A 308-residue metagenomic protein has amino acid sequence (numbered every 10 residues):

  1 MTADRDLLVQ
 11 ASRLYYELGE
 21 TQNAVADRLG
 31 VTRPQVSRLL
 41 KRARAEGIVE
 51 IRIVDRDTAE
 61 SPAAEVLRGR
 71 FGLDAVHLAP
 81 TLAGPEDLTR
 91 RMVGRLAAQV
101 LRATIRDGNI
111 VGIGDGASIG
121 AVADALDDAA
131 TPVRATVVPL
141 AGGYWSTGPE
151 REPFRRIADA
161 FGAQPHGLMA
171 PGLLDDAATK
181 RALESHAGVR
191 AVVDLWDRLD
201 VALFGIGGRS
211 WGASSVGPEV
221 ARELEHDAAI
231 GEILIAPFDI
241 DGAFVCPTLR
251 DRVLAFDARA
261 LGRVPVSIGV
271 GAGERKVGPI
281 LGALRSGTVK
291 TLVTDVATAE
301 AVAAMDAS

Functional and structural regions predicted by a protein language model:
T2-S12, Y16-D27, Q35-K41, G47-V54 (+1 more regions): Conserved phosphate- and dinucleotide-binding cores of soluble alpha/beta proteins, encompassing both enzyme active
L29-V31, I53-A177, V277, R285-A307: N-terminal active-site beta-alpha-beta segment that forms phosphate/nucleotide-binding and substrate-recognition loops
